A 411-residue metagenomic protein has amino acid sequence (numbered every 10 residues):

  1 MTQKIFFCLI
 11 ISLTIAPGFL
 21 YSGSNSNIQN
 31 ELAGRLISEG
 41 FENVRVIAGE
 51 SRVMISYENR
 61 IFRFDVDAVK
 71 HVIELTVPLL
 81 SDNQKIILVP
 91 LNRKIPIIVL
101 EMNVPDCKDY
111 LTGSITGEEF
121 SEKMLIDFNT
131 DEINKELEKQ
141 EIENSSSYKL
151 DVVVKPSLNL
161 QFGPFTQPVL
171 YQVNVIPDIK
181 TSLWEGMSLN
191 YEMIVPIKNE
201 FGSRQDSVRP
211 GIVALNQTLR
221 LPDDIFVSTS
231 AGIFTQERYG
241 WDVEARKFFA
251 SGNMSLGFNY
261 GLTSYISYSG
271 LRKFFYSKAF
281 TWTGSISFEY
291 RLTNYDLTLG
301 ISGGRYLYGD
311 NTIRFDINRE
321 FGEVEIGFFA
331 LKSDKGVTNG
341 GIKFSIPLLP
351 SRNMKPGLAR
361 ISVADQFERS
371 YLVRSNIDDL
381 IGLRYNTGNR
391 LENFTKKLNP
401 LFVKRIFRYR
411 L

Functional and structural regions predicted by a protein language model:
M1-F7: Bacterial N-terminal signal peptides that target proteins for export
C8-G18: Bacterial N-terminal signal peptides
G23-A214, S277, K404-L411: Outer-membrane beta-barrel initiation region
N25, Q29, P90-L137, T293-T312 (+1 more regions): Flexible, glycine-rich linker and terminal segments associated with outer-membrane beta-barrel/transport systems
S56-N59, V152-P164, L189-I197, P222-F234 (+4 more regions): Transmembrane beta-strand segments that form the barrel wall of outer-membrane beta-barrel proteins
D65, G163-Y171, L183-E185, P196-P210 (+6 more regions): Solvent-exposed loop/turn segments connecting transmembrane beta-strands in outer-membrane beta-barrel proteins
Q140-D151, S182-S188, R220-F226, A250-M254 (+2 more regions): Short loop/turn motifs that connect adjacent beta-strands in outer-membrane beta-barrel proteins
V173-L183, V208-L221, G240-Y260, W282-L292 (+2 more regions): Feature captures outer-membrane beta-barrel proteins of Gram-negative bacteria and organelles
